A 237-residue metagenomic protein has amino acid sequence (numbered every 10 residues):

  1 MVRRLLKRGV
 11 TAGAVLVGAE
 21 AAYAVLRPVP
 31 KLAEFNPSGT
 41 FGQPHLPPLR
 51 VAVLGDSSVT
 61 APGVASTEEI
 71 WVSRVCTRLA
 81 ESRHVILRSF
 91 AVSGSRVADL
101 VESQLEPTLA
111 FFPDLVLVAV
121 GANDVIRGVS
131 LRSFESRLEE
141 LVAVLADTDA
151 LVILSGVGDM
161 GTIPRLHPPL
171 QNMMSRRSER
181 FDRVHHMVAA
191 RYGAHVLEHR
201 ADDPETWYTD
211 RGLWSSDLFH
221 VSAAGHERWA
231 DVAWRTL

Functional and structural regions predicted by a protein language model:
M1-A52, E81: N-terminal secretory targeting modules
P48-A52, S58-S136: Conserved SGNH/GDSL esterase-like catalytic core that processes O-acyl groups on lipids and polysaccharides
A80, L145, V188-A190: A generic structural signal for well-ordered alpha-helical segments
S89-A91, G156, E198-A201: Residue-level recognition of beta-strand->loop/alpha-helix junctions
A119, S155-G156: Alpha/beta-hydrolase-fold catalytic nucleophile elbow
L138-V142, D182: Generic structural signal for well-ordered alpha-helices, preferentially at hydrophobic/aromatic core positions
D147-L151: A short helix->loop->beta-strand "cap" motif at the edges of active sites that frequently abuts
G161-L237: Catalytic His-Asp segment of secreted/periplasmic serine-dependent ester chemistry enzymes
